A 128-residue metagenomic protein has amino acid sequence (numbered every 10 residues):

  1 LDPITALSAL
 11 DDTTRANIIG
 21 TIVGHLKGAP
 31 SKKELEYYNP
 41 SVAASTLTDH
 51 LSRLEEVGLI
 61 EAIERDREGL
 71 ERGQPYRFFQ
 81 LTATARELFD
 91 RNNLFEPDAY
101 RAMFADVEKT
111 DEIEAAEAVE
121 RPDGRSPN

Functional and structural regions predicted by a protein language model:
L1-G20: Short alpha-helical segments that sit at the start of domains
S8-T14, R65-D90: Short, cationic-aromatic polyanion-contact patches
I22-L26: Short helix-to-turn junction characteristic of helix-turn-helix DNA-binding domains, especially the helix
G28-Y38: Short acidic, hydrophobic short linear motifs in intrinsically disordered regions
A44-S45: Key DNA-contact positions within bacterial/archaeal DNA-binding proteins
T48-S52: Short, hydrophobic-biased segments on the C-terminal half of alpha helices that form "recognition helices"
E55-R67: A short, conserved structural fragment
A83-N128: Amphipathic alpha-helical dimerization/coiled-coil segments that flank or bridge DNA-binding/regulatory modules
